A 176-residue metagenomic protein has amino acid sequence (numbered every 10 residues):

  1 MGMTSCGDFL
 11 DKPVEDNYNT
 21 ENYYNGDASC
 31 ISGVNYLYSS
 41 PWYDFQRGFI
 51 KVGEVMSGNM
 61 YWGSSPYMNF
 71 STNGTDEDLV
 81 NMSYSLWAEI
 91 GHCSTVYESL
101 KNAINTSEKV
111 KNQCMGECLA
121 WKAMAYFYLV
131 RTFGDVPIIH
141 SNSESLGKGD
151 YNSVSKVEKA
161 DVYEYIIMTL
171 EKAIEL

Functional and structural regions predicted by a protein language model:
C6-K51: Membrane-proximal, proline-rich intrinsically disordered regions
D8-D11, I166-L170: Aromatic-glycine hotspot motif
L10, Y18, Y23-Y24, V55 (+2 more regions): Short clusters of hydrophobic/aromatic residues that line enzyme substrate/ligand-binding pockets
P13, V130-S141: Short, well-structured active-site flanking segments
E15-N19, S71-G74, S141-D150: Short linear capping/connector segments at secondary-structure termini
I31-N35, S39-W42, G63-F133, G149-E164 (+1 more regions): Conserved, well-structured interaction surfaces
R47-W62, P137: Short, solvent-exposed turn/loop segments enriched in Gly/Ser/Thr/Pro and often Arg
